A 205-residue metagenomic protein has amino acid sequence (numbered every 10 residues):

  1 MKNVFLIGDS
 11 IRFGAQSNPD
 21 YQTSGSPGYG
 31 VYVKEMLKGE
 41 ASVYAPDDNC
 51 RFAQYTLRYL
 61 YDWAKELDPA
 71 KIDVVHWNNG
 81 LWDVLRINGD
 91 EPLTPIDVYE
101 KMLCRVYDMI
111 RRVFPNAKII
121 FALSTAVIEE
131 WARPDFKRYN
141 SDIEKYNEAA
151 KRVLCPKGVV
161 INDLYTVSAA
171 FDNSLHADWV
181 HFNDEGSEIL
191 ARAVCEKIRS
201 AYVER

Functional and structural regions predicted by a protein language model:
K2-L6, I11-R105, E144: Conserved SGNH/GDSL esterase-like catalytic core that processes O-acyl groups on lipids and polysaccharides
Y21, E91-V98, D135-K145, D178-G186: Alpha-helix N-cap and loop-to-helix initiation/capping positions
N79, L123-T125, L164-T166: Short, well-ordered beta-to-alpha junction loops that form the rim of enzyme active sites and present histidine/acidic
V84-T94, I128-D135, S174-H176: Surface-exposed, active-site-proximal loop segments in enzymatic domains
V106-I110: Hydrophobic positions in alpha-helices of CheY-like receiver
F114-K118: A short helix->loop->beta-strand "cap" motif at the edges of active sites that frequently abuts
V127-L164: Substrate-gating cap/lid alpha-helix
H176-R205: Histidine-centered active-site loop/cap adjacent to the catalytic His in serine esterases/O-acetyl transfer systems
